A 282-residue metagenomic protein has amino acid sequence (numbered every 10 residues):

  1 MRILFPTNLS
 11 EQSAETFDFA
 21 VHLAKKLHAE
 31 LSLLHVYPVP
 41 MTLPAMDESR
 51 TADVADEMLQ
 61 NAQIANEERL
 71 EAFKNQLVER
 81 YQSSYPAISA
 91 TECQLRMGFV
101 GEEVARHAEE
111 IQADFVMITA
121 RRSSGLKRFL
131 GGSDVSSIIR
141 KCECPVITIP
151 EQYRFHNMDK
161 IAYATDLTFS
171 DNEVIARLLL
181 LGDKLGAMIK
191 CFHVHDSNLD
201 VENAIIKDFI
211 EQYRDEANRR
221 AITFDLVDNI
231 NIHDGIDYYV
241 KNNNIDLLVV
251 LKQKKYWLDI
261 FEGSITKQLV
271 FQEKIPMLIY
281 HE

Functional and structural regions predicted by a protein language model:
M1-E15, S84, I88, F115 (+2 more regions): Intrinsically disordered or low-complexity boundary/linker segments at protein termini and domain junctions
M1-V54, K160-T223, I245-L247, Q272: Small/aliphatic-rich secondary-structure junction motif
H35, L95, P150, H193 (+2 more regions): Residue-level recognition of beta-strand->loop/alpha-helix junctions
M41, I64, N75-V116, E216-L248 (+3 more regions): Structural beta-alpha unit
D53-R69: A short acidic, glycine-rich active-site loop that binds or catalyzes chemistry on phosphate/adenosine moieties
R106, K127, S136-S137, K267: Alpha-helical segments flanking ligand/cofactor-binding loops in enzyme cores
R121-S124, Q253-K255: Short glycine-rich anion-binding loops that position phosphate/pyrophosphate groups of nucleotides and phosphorylated
L126-L130, L258-F261: Glycine/threonine-rich flexible loop motifs
